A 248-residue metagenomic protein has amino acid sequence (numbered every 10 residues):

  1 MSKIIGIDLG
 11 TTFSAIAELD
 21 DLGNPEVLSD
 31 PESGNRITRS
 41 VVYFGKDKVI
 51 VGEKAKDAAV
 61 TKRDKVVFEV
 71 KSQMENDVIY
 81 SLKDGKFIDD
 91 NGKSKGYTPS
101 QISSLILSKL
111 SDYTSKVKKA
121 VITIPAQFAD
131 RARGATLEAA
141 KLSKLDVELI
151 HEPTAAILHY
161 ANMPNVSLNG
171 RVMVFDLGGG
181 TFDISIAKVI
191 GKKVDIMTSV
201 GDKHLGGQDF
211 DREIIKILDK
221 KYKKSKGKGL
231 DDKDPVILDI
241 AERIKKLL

Functional and structural regions predicted by a protein language model:
M1-N76, Y80-L82, I88-N91, K95-G96 (+1 more regions): Oxyanion-binding/catalytic loops of NTP- or PPi-dependent enzymes
T98-S100: Hydrophobic alpha-helical hairpins/lids featuring a short glycine-rich hinge
L105-Y113: Short, well-ordered amphipathic alpha-helical segments that serve as non-catalytic structural scaffolds within diverse
